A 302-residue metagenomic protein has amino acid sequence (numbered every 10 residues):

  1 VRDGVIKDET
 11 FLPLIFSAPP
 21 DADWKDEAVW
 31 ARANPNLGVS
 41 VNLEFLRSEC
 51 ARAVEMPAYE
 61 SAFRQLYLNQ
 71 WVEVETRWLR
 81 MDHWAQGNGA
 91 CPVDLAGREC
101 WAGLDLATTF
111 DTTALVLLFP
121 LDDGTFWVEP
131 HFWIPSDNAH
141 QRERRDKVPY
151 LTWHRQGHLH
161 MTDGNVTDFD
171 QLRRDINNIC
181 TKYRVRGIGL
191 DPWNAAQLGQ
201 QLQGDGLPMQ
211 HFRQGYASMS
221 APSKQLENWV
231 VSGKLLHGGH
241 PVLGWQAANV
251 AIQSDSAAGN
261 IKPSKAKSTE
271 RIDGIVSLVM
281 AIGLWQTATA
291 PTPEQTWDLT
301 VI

Functional and structural regions predicted by a protein language model:
V1-W101, F110-T112, W127-D170: Non-catalytic, compositionally simple segments
R2-N34, R145-G157, Q201, D205-T292: Metal-dependent DNA phosphodiester-chemistry modules and their immediately adjacent helices/loops in DNA-processing
F110-D123, I272-V276, M280-A281: Acidic, metal-ligating active-site segments
N178-R186, D205-M209: Short, surface-exposed connector motifs at secondary-structure boundaries
K182-W193, L198-G199: Short glycine-rich phosphate-binding loop at a beta-alpha junction
P291-I302: Acidic, low-complexity intrinsically disordered tails
